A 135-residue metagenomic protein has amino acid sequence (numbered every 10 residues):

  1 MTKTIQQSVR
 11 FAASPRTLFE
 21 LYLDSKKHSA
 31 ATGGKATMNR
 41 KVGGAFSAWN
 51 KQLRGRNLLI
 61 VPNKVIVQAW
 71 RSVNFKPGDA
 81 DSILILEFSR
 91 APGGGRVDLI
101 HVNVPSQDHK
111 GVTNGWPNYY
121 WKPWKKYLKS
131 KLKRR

Functional and structural regions predicted by a protein language model:
M1-T37: Hydrophobic ligand-binding cavity/cleft-lining segments
T2-T4, A13-T17, K41-G44, R54-R56 (+3 more regions): Charge-dense, helix-prone N-terminal extensions
Q6, A45-W49, G111: Alpha-helical scaffold segments that form or flank carboxylate-/histidine-based iron centers
R16, E20, L59, G93 (+3 more regions): Replace "anionic and nucleotidyl ligands
Y22, A69-W70, W116, W121: Tryptophan-centric aromatic hotspots in well-structured domains and transmembrane helices
L23-D24, P62, K129: Residues at helix-coil transition
S29, G33-T37, S47, K51-R96 (+1 more regions): Hydrophobic-ligand binding "helix-grip"
N103-R135: A conserved amphipathic terminal alpha-helix motif
